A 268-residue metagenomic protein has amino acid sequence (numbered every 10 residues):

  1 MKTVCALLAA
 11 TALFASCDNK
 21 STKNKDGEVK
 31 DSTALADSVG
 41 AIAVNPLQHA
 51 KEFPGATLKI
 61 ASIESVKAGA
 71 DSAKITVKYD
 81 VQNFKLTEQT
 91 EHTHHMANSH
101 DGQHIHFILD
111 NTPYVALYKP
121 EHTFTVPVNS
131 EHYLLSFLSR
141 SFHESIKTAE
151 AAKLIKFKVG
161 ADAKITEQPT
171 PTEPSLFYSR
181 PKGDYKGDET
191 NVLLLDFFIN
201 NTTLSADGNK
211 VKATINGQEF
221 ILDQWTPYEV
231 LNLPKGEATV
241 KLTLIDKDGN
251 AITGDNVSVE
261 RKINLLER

Functional and structural regions predicted by a protein language model:
L13-S16: C-terminal motif of bacterial Sec signal peptides marking the signal peptidase cleavage site
D18-A36: Short, low-complexity, disordered segments immediately C-terminal to signal peptides in bacterial exported proteins
A34-A70, G160-K186, R268: Short, compositionally biased P/S/T/A/G/V-rich stretches that sit at domain boundaries
A70-T76, Q89-T93, G187-D196: Short coil/turn motif common to extracellular beta-sandwich-like domains
T112-K119, G217-W225: Short beta-strand segments within Ig-like beta-sandwich modules, predominantly Fibronectin type-III
T125-E131, V230-E237: Surface-exposed, short loops/turns at beta-strand junctions within beta-sandwich domains
S139-K147, F220, I245-G254: Short acidic/polar inter-strand loop motif in beta-rich domains
